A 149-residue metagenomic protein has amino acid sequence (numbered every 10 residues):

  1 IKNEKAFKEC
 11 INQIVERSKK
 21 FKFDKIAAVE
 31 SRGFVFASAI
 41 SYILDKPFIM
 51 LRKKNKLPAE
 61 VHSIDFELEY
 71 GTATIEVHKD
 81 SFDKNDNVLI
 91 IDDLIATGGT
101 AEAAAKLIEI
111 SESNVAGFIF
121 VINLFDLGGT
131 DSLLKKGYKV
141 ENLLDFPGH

Functional and structural regions predicted by a protein language model:
I1-I91, I95-H149: PRPP-associated nucleotide enzymes
